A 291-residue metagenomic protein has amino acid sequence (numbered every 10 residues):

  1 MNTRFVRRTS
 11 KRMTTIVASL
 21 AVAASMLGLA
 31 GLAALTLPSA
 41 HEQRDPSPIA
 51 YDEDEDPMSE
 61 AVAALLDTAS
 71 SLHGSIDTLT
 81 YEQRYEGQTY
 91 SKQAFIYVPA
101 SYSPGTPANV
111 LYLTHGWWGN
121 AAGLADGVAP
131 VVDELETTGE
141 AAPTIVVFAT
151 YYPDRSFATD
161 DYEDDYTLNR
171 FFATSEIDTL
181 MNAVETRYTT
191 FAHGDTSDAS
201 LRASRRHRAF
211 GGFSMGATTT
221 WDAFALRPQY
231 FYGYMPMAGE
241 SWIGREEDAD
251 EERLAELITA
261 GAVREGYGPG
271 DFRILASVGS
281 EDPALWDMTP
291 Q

Functional and structural regions predicted by a protein language model:
N2-T3: Short, low-complexity, Lys/Arg-enriched N-terminal segments of secretory-pathway carbohydrate enzymes
V6-V22: N-terminal Sec-pathway targeting helices
L20-A30: Core hydrophobic alpha-helical transmembrane segments of single-pass membrane proteins
G28-Q291: Non-catalytic cap/lid and distal C-terminal segments of serine-dependent acyl enzymes
